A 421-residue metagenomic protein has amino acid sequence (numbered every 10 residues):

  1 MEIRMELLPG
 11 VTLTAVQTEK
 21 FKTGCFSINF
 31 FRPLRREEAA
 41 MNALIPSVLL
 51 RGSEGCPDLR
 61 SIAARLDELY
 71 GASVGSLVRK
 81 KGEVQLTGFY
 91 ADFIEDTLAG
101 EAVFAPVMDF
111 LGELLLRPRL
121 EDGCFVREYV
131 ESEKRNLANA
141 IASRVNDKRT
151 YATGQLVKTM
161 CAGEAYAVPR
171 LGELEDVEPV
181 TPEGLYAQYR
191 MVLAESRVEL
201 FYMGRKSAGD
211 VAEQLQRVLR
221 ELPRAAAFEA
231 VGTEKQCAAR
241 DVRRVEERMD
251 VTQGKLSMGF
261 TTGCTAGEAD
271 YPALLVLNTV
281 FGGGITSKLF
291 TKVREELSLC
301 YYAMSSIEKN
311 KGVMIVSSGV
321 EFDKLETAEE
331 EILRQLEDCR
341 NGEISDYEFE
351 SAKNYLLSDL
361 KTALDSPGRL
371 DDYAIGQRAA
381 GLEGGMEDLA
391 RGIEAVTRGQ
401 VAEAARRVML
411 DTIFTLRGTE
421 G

Functional and structural regions predicted by a protein language model:
M1-L69, E173, Y186-K292, E329 (+1 more regions): His/Glu-rich zincin catalytic helix
V16, K22-N42, L59-E113, R149-E175 (+5 more regions): M16 family metallopeptidases and their MPP-like homologs
G52-G55, D96-G100, R117-V126: Short, polar/flexible loop-turn hinges at active-site or ligand-entry regions and domain interfaces
V78-K81, Y186-L193, M304-I307, A402-R406: Short, flexible, solvent-exposed loop/turn segments with mixed acidic/basic and small polar residues
R117-I141, E229-C237, R334, D338-A363: Acidic/histidine-enriched alpha-helical segments
L137, S143-V145, M160: Glycine-rich, mobile lid/loop segments that gate access to catalytic sites or pores
N139-S143, R240-Q253, S358-P367: Short, low-order "capping/linker" segments at domain edges
P179-A187: Active-site glycine-rich loop that binds ribose-phosphate moieties when present
